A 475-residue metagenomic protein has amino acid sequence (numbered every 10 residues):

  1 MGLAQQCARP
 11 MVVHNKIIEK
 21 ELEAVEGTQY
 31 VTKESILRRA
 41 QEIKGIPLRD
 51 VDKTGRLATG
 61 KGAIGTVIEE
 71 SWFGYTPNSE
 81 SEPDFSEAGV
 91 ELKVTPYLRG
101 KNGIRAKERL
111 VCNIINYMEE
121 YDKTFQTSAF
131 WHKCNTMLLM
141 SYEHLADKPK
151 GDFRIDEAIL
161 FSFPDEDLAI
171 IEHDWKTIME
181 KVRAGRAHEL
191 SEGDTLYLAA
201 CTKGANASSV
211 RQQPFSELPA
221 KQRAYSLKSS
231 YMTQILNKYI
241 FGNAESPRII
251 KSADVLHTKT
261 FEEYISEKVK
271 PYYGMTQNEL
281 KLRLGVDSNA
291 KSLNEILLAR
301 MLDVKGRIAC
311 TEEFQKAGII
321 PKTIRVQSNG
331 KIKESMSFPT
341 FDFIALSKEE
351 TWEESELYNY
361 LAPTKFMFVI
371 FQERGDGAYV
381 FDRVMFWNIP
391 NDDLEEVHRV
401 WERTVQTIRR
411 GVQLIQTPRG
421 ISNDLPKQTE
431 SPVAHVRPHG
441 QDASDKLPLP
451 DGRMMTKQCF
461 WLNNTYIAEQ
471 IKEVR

Functional and structural regions predicted by a protein language model:
G2-R475: Nucleic-acid endonuclease domains
